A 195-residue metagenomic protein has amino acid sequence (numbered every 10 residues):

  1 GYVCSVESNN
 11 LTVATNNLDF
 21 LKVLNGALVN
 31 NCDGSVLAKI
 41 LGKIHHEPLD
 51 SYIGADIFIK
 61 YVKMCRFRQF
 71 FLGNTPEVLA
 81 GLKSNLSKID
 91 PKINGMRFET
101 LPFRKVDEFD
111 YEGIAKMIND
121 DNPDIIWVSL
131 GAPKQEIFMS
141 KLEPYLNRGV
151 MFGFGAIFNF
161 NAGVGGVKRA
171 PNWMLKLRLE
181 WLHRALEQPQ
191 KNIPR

Functional and structural regions predicted by a protein language model:
G1-D50, A55-D56: N-terminal nucleotide/polyanion-binding subdomain common to many enzyme families
S8-L11, L130-Q135, I157: Short glycine-rich anion-binding loops that position phosphate/pyrophosphate groups of nucleotides and phosphorylated
V23-N25, E143-N147: Short, conserved loop/helix-junction motifs that constitute active-site signature segments in enzyme catalytic cores
A38-M117, D121: Conserved beta-alpha
K83, E136-Y145: Short Gly/Thr/Asp-enriched flexible loops that form oxyanion-binding sites at enzyme active sites
L101-V106, N147-A185: Short, flexible loop segments at boundaries between secondary-structure elements
I118, N122-A132, R148: Proline-aspartate-enriched helix->loop->beta-strand connector
R184-R195: A charged, well-structured terminal subsegment
